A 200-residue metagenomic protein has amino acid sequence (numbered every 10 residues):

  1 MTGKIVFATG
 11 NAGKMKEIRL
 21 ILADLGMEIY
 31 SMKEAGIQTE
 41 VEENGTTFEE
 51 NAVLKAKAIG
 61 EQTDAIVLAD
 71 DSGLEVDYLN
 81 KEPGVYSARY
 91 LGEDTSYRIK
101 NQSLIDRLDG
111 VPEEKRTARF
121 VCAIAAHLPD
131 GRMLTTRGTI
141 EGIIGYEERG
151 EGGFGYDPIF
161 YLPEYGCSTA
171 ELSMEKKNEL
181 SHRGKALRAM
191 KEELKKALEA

Functional and structural regions predicted by a protein language model:
T2-V6, A12-A200: Anionic-ligand binding patches
